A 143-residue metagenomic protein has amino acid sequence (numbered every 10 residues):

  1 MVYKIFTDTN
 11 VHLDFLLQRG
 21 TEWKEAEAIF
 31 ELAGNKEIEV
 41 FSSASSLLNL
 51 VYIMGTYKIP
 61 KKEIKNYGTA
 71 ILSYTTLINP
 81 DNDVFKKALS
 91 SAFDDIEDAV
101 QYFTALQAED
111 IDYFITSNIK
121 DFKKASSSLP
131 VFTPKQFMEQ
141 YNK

Functional and structural regions predicted by a protein language model:
M1-K4, Y74, L106-K143: Acidic, PIN/NYN-like endoribonuclease modules and their adjacent C-terminal/linker elements
M1-S42, T56-K62, F132, F137-K143: Short, well-structured N-terminal submotif of metal-dependent ribonuclease cores
D8, D98, N118: Acidic active-site catalytic centers that drive phospho-/nucleotidyl reactions and related ester hydrolyses
H12, L48-L50, D121-K123: Short, active-site-adjacent cap segments at secondary-structure transitions
H12, Q18, A99-Y102, A125: A generic signature of intrinsically disordered, low-complexity regions enriched in glycine/proline and charged/polar
E27-D95, A99, F103, A108 (+1 more regions): PIN-domain endoribonuclease scaffold, especially VapC-family toxins
